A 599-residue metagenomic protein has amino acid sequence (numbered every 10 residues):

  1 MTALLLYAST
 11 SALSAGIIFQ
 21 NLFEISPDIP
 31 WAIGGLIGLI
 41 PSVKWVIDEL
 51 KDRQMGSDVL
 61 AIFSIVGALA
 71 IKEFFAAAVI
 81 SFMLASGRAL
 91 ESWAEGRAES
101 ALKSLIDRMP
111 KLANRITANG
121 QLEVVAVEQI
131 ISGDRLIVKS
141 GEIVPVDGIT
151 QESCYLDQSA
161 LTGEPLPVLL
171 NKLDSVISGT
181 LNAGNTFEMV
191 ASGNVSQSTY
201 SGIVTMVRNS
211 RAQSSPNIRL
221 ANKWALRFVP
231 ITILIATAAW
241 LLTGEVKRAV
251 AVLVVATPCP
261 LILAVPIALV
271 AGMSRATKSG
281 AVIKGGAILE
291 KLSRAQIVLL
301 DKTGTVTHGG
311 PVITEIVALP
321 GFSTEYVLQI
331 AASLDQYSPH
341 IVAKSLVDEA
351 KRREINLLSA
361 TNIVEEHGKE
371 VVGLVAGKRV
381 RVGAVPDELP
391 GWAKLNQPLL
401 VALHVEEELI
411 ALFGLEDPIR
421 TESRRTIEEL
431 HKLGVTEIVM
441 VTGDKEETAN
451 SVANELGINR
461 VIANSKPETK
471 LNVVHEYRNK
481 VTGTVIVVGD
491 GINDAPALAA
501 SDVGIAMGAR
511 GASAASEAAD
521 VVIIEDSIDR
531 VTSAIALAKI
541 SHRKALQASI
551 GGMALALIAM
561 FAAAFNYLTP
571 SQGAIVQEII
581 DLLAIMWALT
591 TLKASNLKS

Functional and structural regions predicted by a protein language model:
Y7-S11, A15, R219-T257, L261 (+2 more regions): Bilayer-spanning, highly hydrophobic alpha-helical transmembrane segments
G16-I116, I131-L136, I143-D147, S153 (+5 more regions): Actuator/coupling domain of P-type ATPases
V46, E73, A94, A113 (+27 more regions): Residue-level signature of catalytic and energy-coupling elements of molecular machines, predominantly ATP/GTP-dependent
I47-K51, M55, L90-K103, I267-G286 (+1 more regions): Juxtamembrane helix-loop transition segments at the membrane interface in multi-pass membrane proteins
D58-I62, A98, K111, L161 (+3 more regions): Conserved catalytic phosphorylation-site environment of P-type ATPases
L122, V144, T150, P165 (+4 more regions): Hydrophobic "anchor" residues
K139, I313, V317-E437, E446 (+1 more regions): P-type ATPase nucleotide-binding
G377, L399, V405-Q547, L555 (+1 more regions): Conserved ATP-binding TGD loop and adjacent catalytic N/P-domain core of P-type ATPases
